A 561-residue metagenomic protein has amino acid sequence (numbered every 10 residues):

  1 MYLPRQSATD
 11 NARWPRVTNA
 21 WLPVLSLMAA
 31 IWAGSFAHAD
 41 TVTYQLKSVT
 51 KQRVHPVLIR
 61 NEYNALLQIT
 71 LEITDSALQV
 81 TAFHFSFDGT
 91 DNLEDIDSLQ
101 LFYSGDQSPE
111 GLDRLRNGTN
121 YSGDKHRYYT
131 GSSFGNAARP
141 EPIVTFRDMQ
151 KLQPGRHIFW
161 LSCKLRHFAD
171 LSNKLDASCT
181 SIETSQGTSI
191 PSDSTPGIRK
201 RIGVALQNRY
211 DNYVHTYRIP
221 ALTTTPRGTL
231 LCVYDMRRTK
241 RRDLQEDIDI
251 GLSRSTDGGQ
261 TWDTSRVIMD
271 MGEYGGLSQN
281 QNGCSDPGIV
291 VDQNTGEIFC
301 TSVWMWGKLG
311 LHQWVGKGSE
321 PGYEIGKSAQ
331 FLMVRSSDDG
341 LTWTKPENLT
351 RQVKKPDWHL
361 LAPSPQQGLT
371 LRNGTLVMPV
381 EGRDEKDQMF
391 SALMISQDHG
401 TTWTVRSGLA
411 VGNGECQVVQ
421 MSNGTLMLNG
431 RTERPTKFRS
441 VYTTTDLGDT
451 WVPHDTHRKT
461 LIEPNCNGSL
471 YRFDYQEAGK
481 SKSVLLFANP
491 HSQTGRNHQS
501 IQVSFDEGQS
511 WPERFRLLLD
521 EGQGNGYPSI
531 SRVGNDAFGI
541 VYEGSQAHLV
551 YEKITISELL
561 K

Functional and structural regions predicted by a protein language model:
M1-T18: N-terminal secretory signal peptides that target proteins for export/translocation
A8, A12, L27, F36 (+7 more regions): Compositionally biased regions
R16-N19, P23, T41: Detector for intrinsically disordered, low-structure N-terminal pre-sequences
W21-W32: Bacterial N-terminal signal peptides
A33, A37-T41: Boundary at the C-terminal end of the N-terminal hydrophobic targeting segment
D40-K200: Exposed, polar/acidic Ser/Thr-rich sequence context and nearby capping/turn residues that mark flexible linkers
D106, Y121-G135, G155, F159-W160 (+2 more regions): Asp-box/BNR beta-propeller blade signature and adjacent active/binding-site loops in extracellular glycan-interacting
